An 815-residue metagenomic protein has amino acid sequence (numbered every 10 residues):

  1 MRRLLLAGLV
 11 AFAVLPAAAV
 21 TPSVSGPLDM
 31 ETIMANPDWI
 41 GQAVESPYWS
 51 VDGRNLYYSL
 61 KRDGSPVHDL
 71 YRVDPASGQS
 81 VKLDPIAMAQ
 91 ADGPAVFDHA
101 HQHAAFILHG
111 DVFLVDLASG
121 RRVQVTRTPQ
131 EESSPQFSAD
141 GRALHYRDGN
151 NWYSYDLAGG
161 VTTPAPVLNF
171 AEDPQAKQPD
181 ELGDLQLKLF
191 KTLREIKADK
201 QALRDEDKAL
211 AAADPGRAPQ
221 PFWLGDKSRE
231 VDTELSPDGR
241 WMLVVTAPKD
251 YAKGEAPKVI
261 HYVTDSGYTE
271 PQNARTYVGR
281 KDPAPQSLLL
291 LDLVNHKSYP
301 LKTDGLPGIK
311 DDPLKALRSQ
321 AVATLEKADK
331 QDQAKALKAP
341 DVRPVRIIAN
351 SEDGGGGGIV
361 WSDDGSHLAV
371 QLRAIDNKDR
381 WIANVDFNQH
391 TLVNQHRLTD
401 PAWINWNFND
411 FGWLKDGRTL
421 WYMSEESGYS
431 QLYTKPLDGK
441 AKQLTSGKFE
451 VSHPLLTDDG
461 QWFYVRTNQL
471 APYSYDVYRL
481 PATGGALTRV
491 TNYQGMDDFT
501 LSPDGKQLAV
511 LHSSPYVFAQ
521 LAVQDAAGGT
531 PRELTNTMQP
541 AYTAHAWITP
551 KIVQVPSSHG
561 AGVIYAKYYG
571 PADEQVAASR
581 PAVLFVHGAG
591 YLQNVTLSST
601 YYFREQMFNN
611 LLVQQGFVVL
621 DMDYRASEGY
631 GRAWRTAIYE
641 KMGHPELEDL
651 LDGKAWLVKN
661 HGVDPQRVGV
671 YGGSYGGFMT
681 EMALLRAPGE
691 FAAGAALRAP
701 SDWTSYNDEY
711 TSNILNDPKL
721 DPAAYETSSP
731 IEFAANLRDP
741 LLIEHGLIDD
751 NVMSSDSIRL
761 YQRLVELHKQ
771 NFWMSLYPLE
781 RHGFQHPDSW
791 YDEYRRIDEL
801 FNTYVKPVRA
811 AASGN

Functional and structural regions predicted by a protein language model:
M1-L4: Positively charged n-region of N-terminal signal peptides that target proteins for export
A7-A13, A17-G495, K506-Q507, S513-A519 (+2 more regions): Beta-propeller folds
G365, Q371-R373, G460, M496-N815: Serine-hydrolase catalytic core recognition
